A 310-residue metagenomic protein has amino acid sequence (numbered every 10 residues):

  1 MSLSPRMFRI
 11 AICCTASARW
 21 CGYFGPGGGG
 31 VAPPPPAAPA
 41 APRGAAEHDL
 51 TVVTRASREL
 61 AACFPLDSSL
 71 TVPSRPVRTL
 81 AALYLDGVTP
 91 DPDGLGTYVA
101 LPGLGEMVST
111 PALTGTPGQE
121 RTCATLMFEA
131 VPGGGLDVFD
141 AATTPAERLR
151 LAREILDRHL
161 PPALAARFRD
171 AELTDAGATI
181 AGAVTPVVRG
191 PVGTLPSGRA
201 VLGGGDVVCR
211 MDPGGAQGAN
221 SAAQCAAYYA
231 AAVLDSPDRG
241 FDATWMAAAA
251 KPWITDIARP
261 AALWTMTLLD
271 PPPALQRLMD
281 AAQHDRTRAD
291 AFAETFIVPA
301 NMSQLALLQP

Functional and structural regions predicted by a protein language model:
M1-L66: Conserved N-terminal helical subregion
S2-A11, P65-T71, L80, G133-F139: Helix-loop-beta segment of a Rossmann-like dinucleotide-binding subdomain
L60-G103: Central beta-strand plus flanking loop segment that forms part of the substrate or channel wall within the catalytic
P102-A181: Conserved FAD/dinucleotide-binding core of flavoprotein oxidoreductases
A181-C209: FAD-binding beta-loop-beta segment adjacent to the flavin cofactor pocket
V208-N220: Glycine-rich phosphate/pyrophosphate-binding beta-alpha loops
G215-A216, A230-P310: C-terminal helical "tail/cap" subdomain of flavin- and related membrane-associated enzymes
A222-A226: Catalytic or ion-translocation cores adjacent to nucleophile or general acid/base/metal-coordination motifs in diverse
